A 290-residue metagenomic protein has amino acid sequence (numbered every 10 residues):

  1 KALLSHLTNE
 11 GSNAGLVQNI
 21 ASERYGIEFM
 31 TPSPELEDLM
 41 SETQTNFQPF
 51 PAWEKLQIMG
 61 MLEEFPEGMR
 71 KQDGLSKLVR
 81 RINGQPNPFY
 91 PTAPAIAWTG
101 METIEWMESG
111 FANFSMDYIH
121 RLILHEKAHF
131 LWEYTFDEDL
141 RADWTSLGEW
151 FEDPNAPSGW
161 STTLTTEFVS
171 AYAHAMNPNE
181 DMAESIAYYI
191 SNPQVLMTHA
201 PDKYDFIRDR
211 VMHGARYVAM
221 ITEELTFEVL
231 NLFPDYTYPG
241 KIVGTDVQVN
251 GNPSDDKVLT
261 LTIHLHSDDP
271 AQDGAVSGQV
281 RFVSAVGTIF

Functional and structural regions predicted by a protein language model:
K1-L39: N-terminal module-boundary/linker segments of secreted carbohydrate-active enzymes
P34-F47, D73-Y238: Active-site-flanking segments in enzyme catalytic domains
N46-S76: Zn2+-dependent metallopeptidase catalytic core
M69-Q72, P253-D255, S267-S277: A short beta-turn/strand-edge loop motif at beta-sheet boundaries
P234-P253: Low-complexity, acidic Ser/Thr/Pro/Gly-rich terminal tails and inter-domain linkers that flank the onset of structured
N250, H266-D269, T288-F290: Non-catalytic beta-sheet/beta-sandwich ligand-binding modules that flank or precede catalytic cores
K257-L261: Structural beta-strand segments of beta-rich domains
A275-T288: Short acidic, flexible loop segments centered on an aromatic residue
